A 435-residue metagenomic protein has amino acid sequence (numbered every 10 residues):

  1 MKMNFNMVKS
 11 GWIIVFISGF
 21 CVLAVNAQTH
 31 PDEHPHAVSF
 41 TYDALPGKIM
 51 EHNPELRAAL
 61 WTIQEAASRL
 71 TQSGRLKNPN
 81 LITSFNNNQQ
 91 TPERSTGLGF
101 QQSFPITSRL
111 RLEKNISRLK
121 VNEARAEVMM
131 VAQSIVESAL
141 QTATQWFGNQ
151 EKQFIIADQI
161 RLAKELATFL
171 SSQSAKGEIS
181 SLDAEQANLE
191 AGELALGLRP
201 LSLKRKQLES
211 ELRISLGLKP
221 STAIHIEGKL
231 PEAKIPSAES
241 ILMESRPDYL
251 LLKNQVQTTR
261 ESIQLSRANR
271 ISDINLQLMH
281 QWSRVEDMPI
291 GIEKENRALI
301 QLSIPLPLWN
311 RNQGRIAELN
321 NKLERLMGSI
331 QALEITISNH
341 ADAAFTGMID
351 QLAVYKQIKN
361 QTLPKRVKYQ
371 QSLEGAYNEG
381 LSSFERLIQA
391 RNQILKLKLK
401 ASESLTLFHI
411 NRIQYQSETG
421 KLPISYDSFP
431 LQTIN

Functional and structural regions predicted by a protein language model:
K2-F5, F40, S134-S245, Q257 (+4 more regions): Periplasmic alpha-helical coiled-coil/stalk elements that build and connect Gram-negative outer-membrane
K2-F5, K9, V15, T29-H34 (+1 more regions): Acidic, low-complexity, intrinsically disordered peripheral segments
T29-S39, L70, L76-N115, E227-A233 (+2 more regions): Small/polar, glycine/serine/threonine/aspartate-rich low-complexity segments that form flexible
A37-H52, D183-A184, N188, L218-M279 (+1 more regions): Amphipathic alpha-helical coiled-coil scaffold segments and their short linker/junction regions
G47-R57, Q64-N78, G99-N115, A126-Q133 (+5 more regions): A glycine-/polar-enriched beta->alpha junction
A58-L70, V131, I135-I160, E165-T168 (+7 more regions): Amphipathic alpha-helical coiled-coil segments
N115-R118, S181-L189, N320, F384-N392: Short, charged, amphipathic alpha-helical segments
